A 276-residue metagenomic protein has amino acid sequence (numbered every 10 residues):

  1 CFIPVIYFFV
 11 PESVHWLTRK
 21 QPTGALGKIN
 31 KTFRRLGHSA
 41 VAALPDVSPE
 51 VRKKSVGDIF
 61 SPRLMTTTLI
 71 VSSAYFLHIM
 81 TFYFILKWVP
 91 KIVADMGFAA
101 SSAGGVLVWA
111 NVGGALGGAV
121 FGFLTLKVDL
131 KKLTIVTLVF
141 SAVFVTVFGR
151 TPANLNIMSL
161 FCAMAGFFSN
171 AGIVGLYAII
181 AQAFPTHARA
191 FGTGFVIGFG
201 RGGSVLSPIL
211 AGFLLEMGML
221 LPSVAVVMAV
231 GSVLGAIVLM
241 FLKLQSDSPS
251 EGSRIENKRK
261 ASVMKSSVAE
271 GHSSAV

Functional and structural regions predicted by a protein language model:
C1-P49, I237-V263: Central mid-sequence intracellular linker of multi-pass
F60-G118: Extracytoplasmic gate region of multi-pass secondary transporters
V93-A94, L124-T125, A211-M219: Interfacial helix-cap and linker-helix signal at transmembrane-aqueous boundaries of multi-pass secondary transporters
A100-S101, T186-V196: Loop-to-transmembrane helix entry/capping segments in MFS-fold secondary transporters and related SLC/MFSD carriers
G118-D129: Helix-to-loop junctions at the C-terminal end of transmembrane segments in multipass secondary transporters
K132-T146: Structural signature of the two symmetry-related core transmembrane helices
A171-F184: Intracellular juxtamembrane helix-capping segments at the cytosolic ends of symmetry-related transmembrane helices
L215-V230: A membrane-interface helix-boundary motif in multi-pass transporters
